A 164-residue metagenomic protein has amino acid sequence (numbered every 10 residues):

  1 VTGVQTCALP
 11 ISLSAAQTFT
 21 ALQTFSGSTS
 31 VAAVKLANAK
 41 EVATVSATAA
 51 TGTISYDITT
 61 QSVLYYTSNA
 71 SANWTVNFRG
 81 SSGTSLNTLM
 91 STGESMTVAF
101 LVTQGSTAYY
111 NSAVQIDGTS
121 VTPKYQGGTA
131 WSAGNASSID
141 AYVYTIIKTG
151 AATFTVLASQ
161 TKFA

Functional and structural regions predicted by a protein language model:
V1-L9: Short, small-residue-biased leader/transition segments that mark boundaries at the very start of proteins
G3, A21, G93-S95: Glycine-centered flexibility sites
G3, L13, S138: Exposed loop/turn and edge beta-strand positions of beta-sandwich/beta-sheet ligand-binding modules
A8, N69-A164: Acidic, glycine/polar-enriched metal-coordinating patches/loops that mediate binding to polyanionic ligands
A8, S12-T60: Intrinsic low-complexity, repeat-rich intrinsically disordered segments enriched in small/flexible residues
Q17, S62, E94-M96: Surface-exposed loop/turn positions
T59-N69: Acidic/glycine-enriched edge-of-secondary-structure segments
